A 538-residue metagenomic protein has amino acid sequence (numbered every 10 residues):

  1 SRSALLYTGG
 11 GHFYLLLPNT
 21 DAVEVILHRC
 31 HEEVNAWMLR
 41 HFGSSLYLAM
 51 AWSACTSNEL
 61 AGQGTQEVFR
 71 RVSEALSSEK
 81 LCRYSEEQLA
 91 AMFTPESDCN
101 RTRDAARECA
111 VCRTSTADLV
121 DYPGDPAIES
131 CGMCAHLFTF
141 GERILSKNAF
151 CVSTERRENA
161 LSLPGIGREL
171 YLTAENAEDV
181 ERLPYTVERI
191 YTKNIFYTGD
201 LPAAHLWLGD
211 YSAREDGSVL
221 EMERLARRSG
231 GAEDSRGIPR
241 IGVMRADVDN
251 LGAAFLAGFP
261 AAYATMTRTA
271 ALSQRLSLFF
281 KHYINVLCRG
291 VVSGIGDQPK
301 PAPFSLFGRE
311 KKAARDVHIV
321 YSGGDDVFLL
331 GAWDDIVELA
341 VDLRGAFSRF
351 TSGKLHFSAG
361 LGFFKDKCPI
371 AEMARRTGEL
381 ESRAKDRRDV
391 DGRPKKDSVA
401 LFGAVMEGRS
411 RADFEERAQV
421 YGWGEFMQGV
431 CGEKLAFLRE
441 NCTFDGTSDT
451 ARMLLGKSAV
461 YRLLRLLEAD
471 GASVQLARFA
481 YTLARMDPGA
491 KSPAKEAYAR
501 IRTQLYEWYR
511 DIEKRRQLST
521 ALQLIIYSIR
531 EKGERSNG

Functional and structural regions predicted by a protein language model:
S1-H12, L17-G538: Charged, helix-rich terminal subdomains or tails
